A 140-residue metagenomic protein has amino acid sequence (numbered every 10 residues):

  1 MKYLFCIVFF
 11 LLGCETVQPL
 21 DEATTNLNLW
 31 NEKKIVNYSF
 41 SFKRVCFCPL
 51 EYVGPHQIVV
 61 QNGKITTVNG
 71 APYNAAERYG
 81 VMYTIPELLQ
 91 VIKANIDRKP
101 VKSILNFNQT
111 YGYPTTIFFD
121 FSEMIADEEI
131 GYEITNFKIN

Functional and structural regions predicted by a protein language model:
M1-I7: Sec-dependent signal peptide recognition, specifically the positively charged N-region followed immediately by
L11-G13: C-terminal motif of bacterial Sec signal peptides marking the signal peptidase cleavage site
E15-Q18: Bacterial signal peptide processing site
K33-R44: A short, Trp-centered hydrophobic/proline-enriched beta-strand micro-motif
F40-F42, I65-G70, T116: Short hydrophobic/aromatic-rich beta-strand segments that constitute the beta-sheet cores of beta-sandwich/beta-barrel
L50-P55, P100, D127-I130: Short, surface-exposed coil-to-beta transition loops
V59-S103: Mature extracytoplasmic domains of secretory-pathway proteins
P114-Y132: Short, exposed beta-strand-loop hairpins at the edges of beta-sheets in extracellular/periplasmic proteins
